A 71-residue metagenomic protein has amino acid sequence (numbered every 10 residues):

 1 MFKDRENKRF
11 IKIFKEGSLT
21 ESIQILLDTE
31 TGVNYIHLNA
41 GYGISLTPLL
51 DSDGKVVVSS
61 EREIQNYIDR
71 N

Functional and structural regions predicted by a protein language model:
F2-I23, T29-E30, H37-N71: Motif-centric detector for short Cys/His coordination patterns
